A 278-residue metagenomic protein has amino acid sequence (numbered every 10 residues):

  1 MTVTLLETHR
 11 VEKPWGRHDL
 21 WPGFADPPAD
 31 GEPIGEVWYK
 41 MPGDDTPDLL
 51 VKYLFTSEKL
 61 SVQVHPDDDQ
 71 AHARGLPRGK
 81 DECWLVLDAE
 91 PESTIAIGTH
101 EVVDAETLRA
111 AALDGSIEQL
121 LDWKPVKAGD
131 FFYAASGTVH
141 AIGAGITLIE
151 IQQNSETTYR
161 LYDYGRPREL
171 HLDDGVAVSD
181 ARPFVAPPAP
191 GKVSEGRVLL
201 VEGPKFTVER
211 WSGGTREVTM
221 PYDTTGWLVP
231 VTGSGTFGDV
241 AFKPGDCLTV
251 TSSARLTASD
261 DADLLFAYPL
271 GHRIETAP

Functional and structural regions predicted by a protein language model:
M1-V103, Y164-F184, V208, G271-R273: Transition-metal
V51-Y53, L60, L76-P77, E82-L85 (+3 more regions): His/acidic/aromatic-lined binding-pocket segments of jelly-roll/cupin-type domains and related regulatory beta-sandwich
T56-K59, D68, R78-G79, A89-E92 (+3 more regions): Ligand-binding loop in jelly-roll beta-barrel domains
P66, L87-D88, T99-E101, A112 (+6 more regions): Short, structured patches in soluble enzyme cores that scaffold and shape functional sites
V86-L108, E156, R197-L200, G213-D223: Short beta-strand/loop turn elements enriched in aromatics
I97, E101-Q119, L148-P190, A267-P278: Double-stranded beta-helix
L121-Y133, T147, T236-L256: Short acidic-glycine-tyrosine-enriched beta hairpin
V193-D246, S253-L256: Acidic/His-leaning functional-site neighborhoods
